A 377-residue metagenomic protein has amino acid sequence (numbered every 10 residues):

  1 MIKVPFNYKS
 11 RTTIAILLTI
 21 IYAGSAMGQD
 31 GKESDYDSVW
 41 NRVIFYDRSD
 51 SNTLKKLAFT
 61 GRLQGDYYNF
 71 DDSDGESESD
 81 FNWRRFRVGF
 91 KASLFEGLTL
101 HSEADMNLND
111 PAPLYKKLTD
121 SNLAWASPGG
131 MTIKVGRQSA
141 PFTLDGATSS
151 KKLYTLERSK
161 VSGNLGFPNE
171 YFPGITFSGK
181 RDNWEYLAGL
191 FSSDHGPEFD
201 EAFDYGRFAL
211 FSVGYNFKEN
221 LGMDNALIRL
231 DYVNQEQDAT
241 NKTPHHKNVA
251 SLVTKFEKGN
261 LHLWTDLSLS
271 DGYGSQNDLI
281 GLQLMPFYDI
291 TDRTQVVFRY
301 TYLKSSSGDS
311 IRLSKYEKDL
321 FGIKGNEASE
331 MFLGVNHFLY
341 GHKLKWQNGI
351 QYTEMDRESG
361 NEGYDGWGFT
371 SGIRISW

Functional and structural regions predicted by a protein language model:
I2, F6, L17, Y22-Q64 (+1 more regions): N-terminal periplasmic/intermembrane-space "pro-region" immediately following the signal or transit peptide
D30-D35, D71-E76, F95, H101 (+4 more regions): Outer-membrane beta-barrel pore domains
N41-F45, A209-F217, F332-N336, G372-S376: Short, well-ordered amphipathic alpha-helices
F45-H195, Y205-L210, G214-N220, L282-G308: Outer membrane beta-barrel
G189-E201, D231-Q237: Active-site-proximal beta-alpha loop/turn segments in soluble metabolic enzymes
A202-G206, H245-K247: Interfacial loop-to-helix transition and helix-capping segments at the boundaries of transmembrane helices
